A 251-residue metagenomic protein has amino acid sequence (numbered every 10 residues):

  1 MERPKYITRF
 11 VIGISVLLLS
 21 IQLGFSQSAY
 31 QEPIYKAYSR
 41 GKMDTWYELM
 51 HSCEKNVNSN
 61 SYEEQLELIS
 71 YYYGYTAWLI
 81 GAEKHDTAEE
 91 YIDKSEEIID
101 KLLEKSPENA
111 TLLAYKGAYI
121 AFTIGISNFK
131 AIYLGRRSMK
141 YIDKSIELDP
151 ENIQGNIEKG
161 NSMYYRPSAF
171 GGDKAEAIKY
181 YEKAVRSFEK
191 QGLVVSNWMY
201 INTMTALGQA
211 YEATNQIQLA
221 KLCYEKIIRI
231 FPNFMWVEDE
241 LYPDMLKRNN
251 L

Functional and structural regions predicted by a protein language model:
M1-Q31: Bacterial Sec-dependent N-terminal signal peptides
S28-Y35, S59-G81, P107-I126, E151-S168 (+1 more regions): Amphipathic alpha-helical repeat scaffolds of TPR domains
C53-E67, I99-L112, K144-E151, V185-N197: Flexible helix-coil transition and linker loops at the boundaries of alpha-helical arrays
A77, I126-F129, A169-F170, G208-A213 (+1 more regions): Alpha-helical linker/edge segments of TPR/alpha-solenoid repeat scaffolds and analogous pre-/post-domain helices
V194-Q209, M235-L251: TPR/TPR-like alpha-solenoid helical repeat scaffolds
